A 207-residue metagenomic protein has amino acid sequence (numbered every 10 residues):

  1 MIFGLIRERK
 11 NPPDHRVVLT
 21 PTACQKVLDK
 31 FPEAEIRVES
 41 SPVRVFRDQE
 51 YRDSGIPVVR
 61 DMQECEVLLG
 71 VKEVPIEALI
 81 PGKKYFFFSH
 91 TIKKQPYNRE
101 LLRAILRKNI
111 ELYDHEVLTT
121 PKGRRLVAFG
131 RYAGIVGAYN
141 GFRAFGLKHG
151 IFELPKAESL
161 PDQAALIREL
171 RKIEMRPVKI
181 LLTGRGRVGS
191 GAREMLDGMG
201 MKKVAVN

Functional and structural regions predicted by a protein language model:
I2, I76-V178: Glycine/serine-rich phosphate-binding loop and adjoining beta1-alpha1 elements at the start of nucleotide-handling
I2-A104: An N-terminal-biased, well-structured beta-alpha scaffold segment characteristic of Rossmann-like dinucleotide-binding
G4, G55, G134, G184-G189: Glycine-centered flexibility sites
R7-S41, E153-N207: Glycine-rich phosphate/diphosphate-binding loop of Rossmann-like nucleotide-binding domains
P32, E73, I110, G146 (+1 more regions): Residue-level marker of positions within ordered structural domains that often coincide with functionally constrained
I36, V58, E111-Y113, K203: Hydrophobic beta-strand scaffold residues
